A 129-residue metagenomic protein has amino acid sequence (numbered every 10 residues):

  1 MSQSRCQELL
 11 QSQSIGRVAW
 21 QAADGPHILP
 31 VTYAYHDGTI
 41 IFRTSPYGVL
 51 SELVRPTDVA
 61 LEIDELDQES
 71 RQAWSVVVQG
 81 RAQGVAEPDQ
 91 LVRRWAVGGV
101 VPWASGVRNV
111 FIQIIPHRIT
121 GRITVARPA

Functional and structural regions predicted by a protein language model:
M1-Q3, T44-P46, W95: Charged, amphipathic alpha-helical segments
M1-R17: Short, basic/aromatic recognition patches
Q13-G16, P30, D37, P56-V59 (+2 more regions): Short, surface-exposed beta-edge/turn micro-motifs
Q13-S45: Short beta-strand segments
D24, G48-L50, P128: Short, surface-exposed beta-strand-loop junctions and turns on beta-sheet-rich folds
T32-Q68: A short mixed-secondary-structure module that forms the rim of ligand-binding clefts
A60, E65-A129: Charged, gly/pro-rich active-site loop segments
